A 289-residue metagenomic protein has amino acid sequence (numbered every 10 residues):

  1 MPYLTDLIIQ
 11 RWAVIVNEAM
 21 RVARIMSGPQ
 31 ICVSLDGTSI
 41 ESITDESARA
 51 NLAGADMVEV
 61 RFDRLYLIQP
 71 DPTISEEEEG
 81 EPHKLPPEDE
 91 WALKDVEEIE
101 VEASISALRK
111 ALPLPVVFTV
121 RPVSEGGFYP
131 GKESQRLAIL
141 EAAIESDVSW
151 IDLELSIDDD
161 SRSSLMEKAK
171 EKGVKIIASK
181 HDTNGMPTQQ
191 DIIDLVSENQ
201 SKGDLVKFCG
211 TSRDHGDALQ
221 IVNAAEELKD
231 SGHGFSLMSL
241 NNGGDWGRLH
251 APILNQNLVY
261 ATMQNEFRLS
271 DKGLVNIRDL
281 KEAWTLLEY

Functional and structural regions predicted by a protein language model:
M1, W91, K272-L274: Intrinsically disordered Ser/Thr phosphorylation hotspots
P2-D45, Y289: N-terminal amphipathic alpha-helix/helix-capping segment at the start of soluble metabolic enzymes
N17-A19, S134-R136, I192: Short amphipathic beta-strand starts and helix->beta connectors
V22-S27, K110, A143-E145, E198-Q200 (+2 more regions): Solvent-exposed alpha-helices and their adjacent loops that cap or buttress functional pockets in soluble metabolic
Q30-I31, L35-N51, D56-E171, K180-G185: Active-site beta->alpha loop and helix N-cap motifs at the rims of alpha/beta catalytic domains
L155-Y289: Catalytic alpha/beta core domains of metabolic enzymes, predominantly
